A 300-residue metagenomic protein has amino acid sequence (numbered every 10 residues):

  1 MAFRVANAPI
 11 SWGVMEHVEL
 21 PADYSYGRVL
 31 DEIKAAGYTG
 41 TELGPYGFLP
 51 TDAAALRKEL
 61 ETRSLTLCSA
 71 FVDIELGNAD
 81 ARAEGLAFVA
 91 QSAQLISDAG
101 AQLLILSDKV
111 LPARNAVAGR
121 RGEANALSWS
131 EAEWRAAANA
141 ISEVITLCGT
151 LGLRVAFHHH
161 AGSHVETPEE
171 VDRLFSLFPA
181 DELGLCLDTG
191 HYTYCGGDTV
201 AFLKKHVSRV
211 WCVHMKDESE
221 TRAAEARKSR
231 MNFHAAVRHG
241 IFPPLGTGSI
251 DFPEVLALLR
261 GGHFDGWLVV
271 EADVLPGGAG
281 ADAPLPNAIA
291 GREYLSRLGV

Functional and structural regions predicted by a protein language model:
M1-L106, L127-S142, L153, A180 (+4 more regions): N-terminal pre-domain/capping segments
R4-A8, C68-S69, L103-K109, S208-S219 (+1 more regions): Non-cysteine beta-strand/loop elements that form the S-adenosyl-L-methionine
I10-W12, G44-Y46, V72-G77, K109-L111 (+5 more regions): Active-site beta-loop-alpha junctions enriched in small/polar residues
L20-Y24, L111-G122, R222-A235: Short, flexible, mixed-charge acidic loops at enzyme active sites
G40-T41, A138-S249: Acidic/histidine-rich catalytic cores of soluble enzymes
D98-N125, L151-H160: Active-site groove signature of glycoside hydrolases
L256-A272: Short glycine/proline-rich, acidic loop/turn segments that cap or connect secondary-structure elements
V269-P286: A short, acidic, flexible beta-alpha connecting loop/helix-capping segment that sits on the rim of active
